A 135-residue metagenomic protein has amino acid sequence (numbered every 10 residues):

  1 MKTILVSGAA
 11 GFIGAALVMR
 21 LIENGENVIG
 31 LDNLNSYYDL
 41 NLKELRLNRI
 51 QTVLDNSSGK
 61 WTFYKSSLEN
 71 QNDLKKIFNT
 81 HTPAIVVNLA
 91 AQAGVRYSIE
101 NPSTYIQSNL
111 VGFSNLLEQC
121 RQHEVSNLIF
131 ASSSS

Functional and structural regions predicted by a protein language model:
M1-S135: N-terminal Rossmann-like NAD(P)+-binding domain of SDR-like oxidoreductases, especially those catalyzing
